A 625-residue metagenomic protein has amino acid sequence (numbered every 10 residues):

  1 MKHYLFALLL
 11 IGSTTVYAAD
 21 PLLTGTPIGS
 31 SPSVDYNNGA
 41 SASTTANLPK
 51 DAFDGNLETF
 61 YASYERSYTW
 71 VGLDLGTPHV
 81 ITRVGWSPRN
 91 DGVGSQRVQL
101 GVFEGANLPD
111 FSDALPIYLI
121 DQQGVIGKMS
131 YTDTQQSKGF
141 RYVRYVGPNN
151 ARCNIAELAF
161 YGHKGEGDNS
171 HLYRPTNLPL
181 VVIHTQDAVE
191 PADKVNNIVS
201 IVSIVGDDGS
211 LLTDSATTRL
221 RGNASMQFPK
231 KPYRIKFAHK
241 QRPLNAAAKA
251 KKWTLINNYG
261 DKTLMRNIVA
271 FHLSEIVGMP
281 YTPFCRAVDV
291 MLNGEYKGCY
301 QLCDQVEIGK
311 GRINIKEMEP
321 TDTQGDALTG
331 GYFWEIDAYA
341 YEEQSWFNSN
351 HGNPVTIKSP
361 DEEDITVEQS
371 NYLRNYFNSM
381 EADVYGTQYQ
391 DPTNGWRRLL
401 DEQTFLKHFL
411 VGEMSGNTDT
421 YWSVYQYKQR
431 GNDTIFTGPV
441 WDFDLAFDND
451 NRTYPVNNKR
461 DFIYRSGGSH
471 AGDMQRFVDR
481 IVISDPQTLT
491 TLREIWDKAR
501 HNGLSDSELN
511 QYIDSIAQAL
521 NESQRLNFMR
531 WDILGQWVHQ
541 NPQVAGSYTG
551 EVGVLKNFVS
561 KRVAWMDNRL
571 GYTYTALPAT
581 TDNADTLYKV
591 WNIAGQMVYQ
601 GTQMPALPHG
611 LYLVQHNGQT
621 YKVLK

Functional and structural regions predicted by a protein language model:
Y4-G12: Sec-dependent N-terminal signal peptides
A19-G76, R89-Q96, Q122, K164-G167: Disordered, acidic Ser/Thr/Pro-rich linker "stalks" and the adjacent N-terminal cap of the next globular domain
T26, Y64-T69, H79, G92-G165: Trp- and acidic/polar-enriched beta-sheet ligand-binding modules for extracellular glycan and matrix recognition
E166-G209: N-terminal module-boundary/linker segments of secreted carbohydrate-active enzymes
L178, V189-P191, D214-A216, G222-A224 (+2 more regions): Middle-to-C-terminal accessory/interaction subdomains
I183, K236-R242, A250, N257-N258 (+2 more regions): Internal "kinase-insert"/substrate-recognition segments embedded within catalytic cores of ATP-dependent enzymes
S200-N257: Conserved oxyanion/phosphate-binding beta-strand-loop segments in alpha/beta enzyme cores
A576-K625: C-terminal outer-membrane/trafficking sorting elements
